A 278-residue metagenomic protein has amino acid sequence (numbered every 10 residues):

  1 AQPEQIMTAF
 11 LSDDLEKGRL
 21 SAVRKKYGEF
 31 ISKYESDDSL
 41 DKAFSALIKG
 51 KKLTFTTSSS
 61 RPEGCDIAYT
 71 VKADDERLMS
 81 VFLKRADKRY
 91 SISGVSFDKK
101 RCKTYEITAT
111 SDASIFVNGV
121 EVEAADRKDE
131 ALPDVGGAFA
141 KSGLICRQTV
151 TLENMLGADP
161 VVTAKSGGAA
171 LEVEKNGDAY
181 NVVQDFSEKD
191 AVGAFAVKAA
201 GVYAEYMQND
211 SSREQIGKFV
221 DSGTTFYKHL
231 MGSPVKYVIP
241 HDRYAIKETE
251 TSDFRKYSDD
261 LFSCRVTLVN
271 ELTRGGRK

Functional and structural regions predicted by a protein language model:
A1-I48, D112-A113, V182-D253: Core segments of small alpha/beta cavity-forming domains
Q2-I6, C264, K278: Short intrinsically disordered, low-complexity coil segments enriched in acidic
R24-G64, D129-R147, T151-P160, G276-R277: Subset-of-secretome marker
S36-C102, V235-R277: Surface-exposed, charged secondary-structure patches
D66-E188, K278: Short beta-strand edge/turn micro-motifs at domain boundaries
